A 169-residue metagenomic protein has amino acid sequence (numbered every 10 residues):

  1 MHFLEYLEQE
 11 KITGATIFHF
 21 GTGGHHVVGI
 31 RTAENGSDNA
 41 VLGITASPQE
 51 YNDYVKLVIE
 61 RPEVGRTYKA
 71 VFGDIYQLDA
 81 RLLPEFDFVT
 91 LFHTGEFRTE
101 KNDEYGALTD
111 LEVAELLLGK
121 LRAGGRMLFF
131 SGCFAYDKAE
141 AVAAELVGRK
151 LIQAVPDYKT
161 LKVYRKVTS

Functional and structural regions predicted by a protein language model:
M1-G14: Class I SAM-dependent methyltransferase Rossmann-like catalytic core, especially the SAM/SAH-binding loop
I12-H25: Conserved class I S-adenosyl-L-methionine
G23-D38: Conserved SAM-binding loop of SAM-dependent methyltransferases across substrates and taxa, primarily the Class I
V64-Q77: Conserved SAM-binding strand-loop segment of SAM-dependent methyltransferases
Y76-T90: A short acidic, Gly/Pro-enriched loop at the edge of an enzyme's catalytic core that lines a small-molecule cofactor
F86-A107: A short SAM/SAH-binding and catalytic strip from SAM-dependent methyltransferases
D103-R126: A short glycine-rich, Lys/Arg-flanked "PGG" loop and its adjoining helix->strand segment in the class I
C133-S169: Class I S-adenosyl-L-methionine
